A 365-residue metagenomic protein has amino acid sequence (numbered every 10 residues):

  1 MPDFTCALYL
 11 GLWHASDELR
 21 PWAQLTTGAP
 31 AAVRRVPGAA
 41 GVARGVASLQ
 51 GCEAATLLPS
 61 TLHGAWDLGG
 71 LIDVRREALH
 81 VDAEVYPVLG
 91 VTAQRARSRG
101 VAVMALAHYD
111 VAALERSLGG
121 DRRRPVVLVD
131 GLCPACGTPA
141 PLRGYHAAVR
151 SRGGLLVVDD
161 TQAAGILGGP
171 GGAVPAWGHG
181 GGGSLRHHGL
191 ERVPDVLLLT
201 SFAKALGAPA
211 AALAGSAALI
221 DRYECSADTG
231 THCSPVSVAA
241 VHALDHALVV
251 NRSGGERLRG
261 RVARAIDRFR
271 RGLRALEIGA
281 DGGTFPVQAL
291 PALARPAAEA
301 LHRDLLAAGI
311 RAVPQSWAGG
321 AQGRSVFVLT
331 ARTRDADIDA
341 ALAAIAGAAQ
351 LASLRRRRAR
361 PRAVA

Functional and structural regions predicted by a protein language model:
M1-A29, G154: N-terminal "arm"/small-domain region of PLP-dependent enzymes with the aminotransferase-like
L12-A15, R20, P37, R44 (+2 more regions): PLP-dependent enzyme catalytic core of the Aspartate aminotransferase-like
L19-H63: Conserved N-terminal alpha-helix of the aminotransferase class I/II PLP-enzyme fold
G69-V88, A102, L106-A107, V111-A112: Conserved PLP-anchoring active-site segment centered on the Schiff-base-forming lysine
M104-V158: Active-site phosphate-binding strand-loop segment of PLP-dependent enzymes
R152-L155, G168-L276, A280-G282, A365: Active-site C-terminal subdomain of aminotransferase-like
E256-R270, R274-A308, S325, A331 (+1 more regions): Conserved PLP-binding catalytic core of the aspartate aminotransferase-like
